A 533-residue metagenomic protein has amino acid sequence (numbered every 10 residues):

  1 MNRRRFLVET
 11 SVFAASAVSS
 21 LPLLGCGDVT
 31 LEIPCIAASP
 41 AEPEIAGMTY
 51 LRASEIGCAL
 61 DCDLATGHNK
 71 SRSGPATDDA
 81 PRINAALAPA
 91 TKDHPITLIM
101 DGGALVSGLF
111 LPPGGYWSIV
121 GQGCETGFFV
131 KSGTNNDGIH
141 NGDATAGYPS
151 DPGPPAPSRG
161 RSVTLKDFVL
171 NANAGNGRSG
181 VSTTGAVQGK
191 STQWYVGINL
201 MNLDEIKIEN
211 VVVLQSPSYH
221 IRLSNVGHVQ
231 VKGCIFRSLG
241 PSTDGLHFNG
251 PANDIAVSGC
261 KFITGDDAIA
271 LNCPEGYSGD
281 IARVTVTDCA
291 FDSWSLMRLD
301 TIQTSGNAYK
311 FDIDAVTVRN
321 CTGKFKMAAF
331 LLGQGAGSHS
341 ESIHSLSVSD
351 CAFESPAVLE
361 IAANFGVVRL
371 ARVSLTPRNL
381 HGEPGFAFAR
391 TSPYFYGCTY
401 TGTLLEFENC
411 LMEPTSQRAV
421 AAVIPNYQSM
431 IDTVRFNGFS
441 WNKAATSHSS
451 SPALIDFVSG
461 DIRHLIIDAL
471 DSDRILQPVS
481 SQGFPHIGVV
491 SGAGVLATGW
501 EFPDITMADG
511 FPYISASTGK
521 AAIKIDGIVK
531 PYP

Functional and structural regions predicted by a protein language model:
N2-R3: Residues that mark the N-terminal boundary/hinge immediately upstream of a DNA-recognition element
F6-V18, L24-E501, I505, G510 (+2 more regions): Extracellular/periplasmic carbohydrate-active domains that bind, remodel, or depolymerize complex polysaccharides
I514-P533: A signal for long, low-complexity, Ser/Thr/Asn-enriched, surface-exposed stalk/shaft and domain-boundary segments
